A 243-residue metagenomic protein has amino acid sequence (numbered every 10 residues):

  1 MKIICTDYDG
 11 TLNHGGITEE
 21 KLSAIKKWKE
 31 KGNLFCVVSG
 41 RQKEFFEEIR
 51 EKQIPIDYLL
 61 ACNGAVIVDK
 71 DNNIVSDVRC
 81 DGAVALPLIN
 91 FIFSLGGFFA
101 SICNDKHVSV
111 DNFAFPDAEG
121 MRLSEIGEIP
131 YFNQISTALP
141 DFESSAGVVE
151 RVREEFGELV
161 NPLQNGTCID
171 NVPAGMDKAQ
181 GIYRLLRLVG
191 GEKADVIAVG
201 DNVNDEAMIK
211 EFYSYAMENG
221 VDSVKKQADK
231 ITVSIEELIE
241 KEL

Functional and structural regions predicted by a protein language model:
K2-I17, I209: Asp-based phosphoryl-transfer active-site loop
T18-A114: Active-site phosphate-binding/coordination module
G32-C36, I56-D57, A194-V196, I209-Y213: Short active-site oxyanion
F45-E48, G147, G181, A207-M208 (+2 more regions): Phosphate- and divalent-cation-binding pockets in alpha/beta enzyme and binding domains that engage nucleotide-derived
R50-Q53, V68-K70, E206-E211, V221-A228: Short loop/helix-cap segments at secondary-structure boundaries that form the rim of catalytic
D57-L59, V75, A114-I129, F212-Y215 (+1 more regions): Active-site regions of enzymes building and remodeling cell-envelope glycoconjugates
L95-F98, I102-E211, N219: Conserved acidic, metal-coordinating active-site core of Asp-based, Mg2+-dependent phosphoryl-transfer enzymes
E192, K210, S214-L243: Asp-based, Mg2+/Mn2+-dependent phosphohydrolase catalytic module
